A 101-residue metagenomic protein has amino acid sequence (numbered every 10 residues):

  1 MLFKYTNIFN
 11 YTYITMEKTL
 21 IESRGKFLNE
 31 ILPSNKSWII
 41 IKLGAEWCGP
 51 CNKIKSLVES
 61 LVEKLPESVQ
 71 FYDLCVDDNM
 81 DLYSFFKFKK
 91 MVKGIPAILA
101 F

Functional and structural regions predicted by a protein language model:
M1-T15: Short, Lys/Arg-enriched N-terminal segments with co-localized hydrophobic residues within the first ~10-30 amino acids
Y13-I39: N-terminal leader/targeting and pre-domain segments
K18-E22, N52, D77: Conserved phosphate-coordination/catalytic loops
G25, W38, S56-E59, K93: Amphipathic alpha-helical interface elements that mediate macromolecular binding in regulatory proteins
L43-L57: Conserved redox-active cysteine motifs that mediate thiol-disulfide chemistry, especially di-cysteine Cys-X(1-2)-Cys
E59, E63-F101: Thioredoxin-like thiol-disulfide oxidoreductase module
